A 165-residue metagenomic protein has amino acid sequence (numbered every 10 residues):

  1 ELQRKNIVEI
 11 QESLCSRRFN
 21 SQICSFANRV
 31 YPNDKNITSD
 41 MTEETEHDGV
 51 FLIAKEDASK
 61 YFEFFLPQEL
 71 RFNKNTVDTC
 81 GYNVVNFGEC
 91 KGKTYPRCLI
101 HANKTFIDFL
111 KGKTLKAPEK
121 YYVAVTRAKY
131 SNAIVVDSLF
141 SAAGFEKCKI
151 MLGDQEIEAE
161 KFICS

Functional and structural regions predicted by a protein language model:
E1-S165: The feature marks helicase ATPase cores and/or their adjacent C-terminal helical subdomains in SF1/SF2/AAA+ helicases
